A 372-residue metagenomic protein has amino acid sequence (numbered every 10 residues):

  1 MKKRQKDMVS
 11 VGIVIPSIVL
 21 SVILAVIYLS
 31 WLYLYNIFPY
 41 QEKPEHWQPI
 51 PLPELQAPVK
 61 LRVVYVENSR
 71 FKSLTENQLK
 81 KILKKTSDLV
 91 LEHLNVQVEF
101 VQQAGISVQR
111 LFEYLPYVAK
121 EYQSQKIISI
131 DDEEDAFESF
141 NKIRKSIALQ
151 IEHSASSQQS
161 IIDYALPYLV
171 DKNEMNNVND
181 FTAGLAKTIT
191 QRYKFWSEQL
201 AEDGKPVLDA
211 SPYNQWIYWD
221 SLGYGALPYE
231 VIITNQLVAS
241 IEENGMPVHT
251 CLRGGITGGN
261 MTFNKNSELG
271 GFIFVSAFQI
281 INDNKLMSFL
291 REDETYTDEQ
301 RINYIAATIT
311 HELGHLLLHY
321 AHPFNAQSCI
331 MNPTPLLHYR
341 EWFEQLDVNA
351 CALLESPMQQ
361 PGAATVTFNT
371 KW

Functional and structural regions predicted by a protein language model:
K2-S21: N-terminal Sec-pathway targeting helices
I23-Y40: Membrane-interface motif at the C-terminal end of an N-terminal transmembrane signal
Y35-L89, P116-E133: Primarily auto-inhibitory N-terminal propeptides
P53-N68, V96-E99, L227-V231, G271-I273: Hydrophobic beta-strand segments of well-ordered beta-sheets in folded domains
K81-K84, D88, Q103-A307: Metzincin-family zinc-dependent endopeptidase catalytic domain
V90-L94: Short secondary-structure junctions
N266-Y304, Y320-W372: Metalloprotease/metallohydrolase-associated module, dominated by Zn2+-dependent proteases
T308-Y320: Catalytic glutamate of the conserved HExxH
